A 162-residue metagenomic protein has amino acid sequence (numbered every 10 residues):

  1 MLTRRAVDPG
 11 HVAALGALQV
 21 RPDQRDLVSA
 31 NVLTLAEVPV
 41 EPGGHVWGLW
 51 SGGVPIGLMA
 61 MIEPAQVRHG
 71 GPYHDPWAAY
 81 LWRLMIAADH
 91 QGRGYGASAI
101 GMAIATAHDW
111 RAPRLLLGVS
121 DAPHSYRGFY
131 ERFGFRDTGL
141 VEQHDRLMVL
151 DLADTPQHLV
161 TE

Functional and structural regions predicted by a protein language model:
L2, A6-D89, I100-T106, W110 (+2 more regions): Acetyl-CoA-dependent GNAT
A87-D89, R93, D121-A122: Active-site acidic-Proline motif in GNAT/NAT acetyltransferases
G94, R111, G134: Short glycine-rich hinge loops at helix-strand junctions in the catalytic core of two-component histidine kinases
A97, D121-G139: Conserved active-site alpha-helix within GNAT-family acetyltransferase domains
A107-V119: Conserved GNAT acetyl-CoA-binding A-motif
L116-R127, Q143-R146, A153: Conserved beta-strand-loop-alpha-helix junction that forms the acyl-donor binding cleft
R136, L140-E162: Terminal substrate-recognition subdomain of acyl/acetyltransferases
